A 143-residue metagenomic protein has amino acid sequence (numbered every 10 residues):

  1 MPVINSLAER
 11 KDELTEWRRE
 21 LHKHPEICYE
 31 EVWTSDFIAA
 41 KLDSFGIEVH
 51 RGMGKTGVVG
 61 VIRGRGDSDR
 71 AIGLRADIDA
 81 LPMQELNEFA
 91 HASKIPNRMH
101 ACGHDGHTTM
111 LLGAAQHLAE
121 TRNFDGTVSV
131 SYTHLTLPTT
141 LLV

Functional and structural regions predicted by a protein language model:
M1-H100, T109-L112, Q116-D125: Acidic/His- and Gly-rich active-site-bordering loop/insert found across diverse amide/peptide-bond hydrolases
H100-A101, S131: Short glycine-rich or small-residue beta-strand-to-loop segments that form or flank ligand, phosphate, metal/Fe-S
F124-L135: Fold-level recognition of mixed alpha/beta catalytic cores in primary-metabolism enzymes, strongest
H134-V143: Single conserved hydrophobic/aromatic residue that forms the stacking wall/gate of nucleotide- or nucleobase-binding
